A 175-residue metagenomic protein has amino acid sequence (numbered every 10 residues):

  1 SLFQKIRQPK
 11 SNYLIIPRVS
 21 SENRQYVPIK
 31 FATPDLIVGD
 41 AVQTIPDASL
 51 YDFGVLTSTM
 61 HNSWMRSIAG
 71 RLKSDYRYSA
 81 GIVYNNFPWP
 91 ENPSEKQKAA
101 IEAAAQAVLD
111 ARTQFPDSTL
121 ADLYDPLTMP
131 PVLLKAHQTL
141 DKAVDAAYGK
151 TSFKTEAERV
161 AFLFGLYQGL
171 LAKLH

Functional and structural regions predicted by a protein language model:
S1-A103, A107, L170-L174: Polybasic, glycine- and aromatic-enriched phosphate-binding surface used to engage nucleic acids
Y84-H175: Non-catalytic DNA-recognition/assembly elements of restriction-modification systems
